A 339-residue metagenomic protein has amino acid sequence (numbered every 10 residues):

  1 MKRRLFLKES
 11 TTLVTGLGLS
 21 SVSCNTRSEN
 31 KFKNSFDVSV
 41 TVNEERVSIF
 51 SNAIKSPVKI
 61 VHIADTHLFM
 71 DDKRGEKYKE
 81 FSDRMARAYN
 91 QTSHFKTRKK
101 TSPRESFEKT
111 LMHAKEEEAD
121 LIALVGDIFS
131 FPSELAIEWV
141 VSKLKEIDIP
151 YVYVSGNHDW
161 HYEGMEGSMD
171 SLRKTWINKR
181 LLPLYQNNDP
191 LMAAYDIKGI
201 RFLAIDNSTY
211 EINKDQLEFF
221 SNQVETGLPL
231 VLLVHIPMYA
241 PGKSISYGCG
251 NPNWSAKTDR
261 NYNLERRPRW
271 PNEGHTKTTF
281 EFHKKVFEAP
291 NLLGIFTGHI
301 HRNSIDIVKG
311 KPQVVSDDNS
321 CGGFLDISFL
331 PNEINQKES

Functional and structural regions predicted by a protein language model:
L5-T26: N-terminal export signals
T11, D71, S133-L135, E163 (+1 more regions): Short N-terminal helix/helix-N-cap motif within the alpha/beta-hydrolase-1
E29-E134: N-terminal active-site segment of His-dependent metallophosphoesterases
V42-I54, E134, E138-V231, C249 (+4 more regions): Extended active-site neighborhood of metal-dependent phosphoesterases/phosphodiesterases
H62-A64, A123-G126, Y151-N157, I205 (+3 more regions): Active-site neighborhood of phospho(di)ester-bond hydrolases with catalytic His/Asp-centered motifs
E76-T97, S171-W176, G248-E273: Charged, glycine/proline-rich intrinsically disordered loops and linkers
S102, F107, L111-L121, R201-L203 (+1 more regions): His/acidic metal-ligating clusters that form di-metal
